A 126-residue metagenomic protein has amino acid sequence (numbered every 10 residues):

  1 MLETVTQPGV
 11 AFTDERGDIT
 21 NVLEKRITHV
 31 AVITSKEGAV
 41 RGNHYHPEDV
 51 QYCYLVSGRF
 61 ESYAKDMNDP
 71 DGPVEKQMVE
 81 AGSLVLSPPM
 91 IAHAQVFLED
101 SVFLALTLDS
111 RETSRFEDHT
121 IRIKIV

Functional and structural regions predicted by a protein language model:
M1-H29: A short, N-terminal "cap"/entry segment at the start of jelly-roll beta-barrel domains of the cupin/DSBH fold
Q7-G9, L98-V126: Double-stranded beta-helix
I19, N43, S62-Y63, S87 (+2 more regions): Short beta-strand His + acidic residue motifs that chelate non-heme Fe in jelly-roll/DSBH and cupin folds
A31-D49: Conserved short histidine dyad/triad with adjacent acidic residue
K36-G38, A81-G82, P88-M90, D100: Tight coil/turn sites that cap or link beta-strands
H44, V50-L55, Q77, V85 (+1 more regions): His/acidic/aromatic-lined binding-pocket segments of jelly-roll/cupin-type domains and related regulatory beta-sandwich
E48-M67: Glycine- and acidic-residue-biased ligand/ion/polar-headgroup-sensing regions
M67-P89: Short acidic-glycine-tyrosine-enriched beta hairpin
